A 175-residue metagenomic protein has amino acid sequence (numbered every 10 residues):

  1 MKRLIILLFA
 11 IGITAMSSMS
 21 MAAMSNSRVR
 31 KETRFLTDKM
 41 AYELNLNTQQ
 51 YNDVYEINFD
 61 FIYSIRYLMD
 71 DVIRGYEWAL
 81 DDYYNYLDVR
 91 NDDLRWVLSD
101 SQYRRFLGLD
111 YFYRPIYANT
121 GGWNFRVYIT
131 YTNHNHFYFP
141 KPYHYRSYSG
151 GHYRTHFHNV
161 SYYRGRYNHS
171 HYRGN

Functional and structural regions predicted by a protein language model:
M1-R28, F137: Bacterial Sec-dependent N-terminal signal peptides
I13, S20-M21, D38-L46: Short, charged, low-complexity loops and linkers
N26-D38, Y42, Q49-N175: Low-complexity segments
